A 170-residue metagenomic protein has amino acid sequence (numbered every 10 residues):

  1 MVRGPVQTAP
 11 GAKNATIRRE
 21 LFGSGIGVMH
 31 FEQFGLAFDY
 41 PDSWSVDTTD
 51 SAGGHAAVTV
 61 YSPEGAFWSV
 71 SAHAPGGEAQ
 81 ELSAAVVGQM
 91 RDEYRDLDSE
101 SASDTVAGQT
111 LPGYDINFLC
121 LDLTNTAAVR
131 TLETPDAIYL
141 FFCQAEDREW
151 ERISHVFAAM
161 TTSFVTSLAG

Functional and structural regions predicted by a protein language model:
M1-P112, N117-A128, E133-G170: N-terminal targeting sequences that direct proteins away from the cytosol to non-cytosolic compartments
